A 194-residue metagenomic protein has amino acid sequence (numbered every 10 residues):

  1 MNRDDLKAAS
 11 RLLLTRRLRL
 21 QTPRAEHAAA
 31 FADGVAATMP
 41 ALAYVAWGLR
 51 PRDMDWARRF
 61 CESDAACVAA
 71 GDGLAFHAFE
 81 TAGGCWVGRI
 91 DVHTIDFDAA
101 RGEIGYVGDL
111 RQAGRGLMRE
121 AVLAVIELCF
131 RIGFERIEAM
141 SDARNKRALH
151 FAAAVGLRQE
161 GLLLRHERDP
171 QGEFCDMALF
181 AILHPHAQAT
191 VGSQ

Functional and structural regions predicted by a protein language model:
M1-A30, G34-P40, A75-Q194: Acyl-donor (CoA/ACP) binding surface of acyl/acetyltransferases
A41-S63: Conserved GNAT-fold acetyl-CoA-binding loop/helix
R58, E62-A65, D109, F130: Solvent-exposed, non-membrane alpha-helical residues enriched in polar/charged side chains
S63-H77: A short helix-loop-beta-strand connector motif used in the catalytic cores of GNAT acetyltransferases and, in some
